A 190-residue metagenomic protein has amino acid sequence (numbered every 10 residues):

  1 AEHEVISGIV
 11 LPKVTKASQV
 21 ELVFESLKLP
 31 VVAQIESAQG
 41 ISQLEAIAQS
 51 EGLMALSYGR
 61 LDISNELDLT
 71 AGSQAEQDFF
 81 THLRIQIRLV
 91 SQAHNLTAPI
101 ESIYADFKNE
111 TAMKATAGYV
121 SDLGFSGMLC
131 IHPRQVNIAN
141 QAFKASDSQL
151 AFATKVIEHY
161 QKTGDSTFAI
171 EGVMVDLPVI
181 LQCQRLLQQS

Functional and structural regions predicted by a protein language model:
A1-S190: Expand to "…catalyze enediolate/carbanion chemistry for C-C bond making/breaking, isomerization, decarboxylation
